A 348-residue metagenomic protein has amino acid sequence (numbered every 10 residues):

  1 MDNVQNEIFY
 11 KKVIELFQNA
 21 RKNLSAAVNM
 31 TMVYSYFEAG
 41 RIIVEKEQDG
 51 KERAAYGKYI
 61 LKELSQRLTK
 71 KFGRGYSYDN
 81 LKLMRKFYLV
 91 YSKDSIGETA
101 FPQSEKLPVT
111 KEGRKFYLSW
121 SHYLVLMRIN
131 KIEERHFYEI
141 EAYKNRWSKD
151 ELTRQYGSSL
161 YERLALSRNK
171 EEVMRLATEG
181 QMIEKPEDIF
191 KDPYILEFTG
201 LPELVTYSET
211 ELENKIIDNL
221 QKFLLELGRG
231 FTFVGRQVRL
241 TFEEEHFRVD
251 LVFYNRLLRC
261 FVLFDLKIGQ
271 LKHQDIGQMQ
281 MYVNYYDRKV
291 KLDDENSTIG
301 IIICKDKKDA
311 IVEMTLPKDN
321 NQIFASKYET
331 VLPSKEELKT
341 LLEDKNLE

Functional and structural regions predicted by a protein language model:
M1-E348: Basic, low-complexity intrinsically disordered segments
